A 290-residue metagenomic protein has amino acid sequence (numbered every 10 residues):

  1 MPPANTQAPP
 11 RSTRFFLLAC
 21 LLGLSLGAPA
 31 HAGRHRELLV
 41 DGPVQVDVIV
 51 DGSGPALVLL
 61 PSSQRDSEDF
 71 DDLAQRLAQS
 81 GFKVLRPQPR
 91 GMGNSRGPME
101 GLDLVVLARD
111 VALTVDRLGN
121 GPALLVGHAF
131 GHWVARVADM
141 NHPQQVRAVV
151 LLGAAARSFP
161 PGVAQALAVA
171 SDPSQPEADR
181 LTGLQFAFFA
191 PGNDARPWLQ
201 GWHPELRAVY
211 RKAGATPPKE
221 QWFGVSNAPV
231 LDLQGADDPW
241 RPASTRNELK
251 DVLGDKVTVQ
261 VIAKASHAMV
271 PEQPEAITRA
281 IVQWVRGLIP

Functional and structural regions predicted by a protein language model:
I49-N94: Conserved HGGG/HGGXW glycine-rich cap/lid loop of the alpha/beta-hydrolase fold
R86-V126: Active-site loop/oxyanion-hole signature of alpha/beta-hydrolase fold enzymes
W133-M140, V149-Q175: Flexible "cap/lid" loop of the alpha/beta hydrolase fold
P161, S171-S226: Conserved alpha/beta-hydrolase catalytic His-Asp/Glu region
S226, D232-Q234: Short beta-strand/loop motif that positions the catalytic acidic residue of the alpha/beta-hydrolase fold
D237-R241, H267-A268: Acidic catalytic loop of the alpha/beta-hydrolase fold
P242-D251: Short alpha-helix in the alpha/beta-hydrolase fold that links the catalytic acid
K256-P290: Catalytic active-site module of serine/aspartate enzymes centered on a nucleophile-bearing elbow/loop
